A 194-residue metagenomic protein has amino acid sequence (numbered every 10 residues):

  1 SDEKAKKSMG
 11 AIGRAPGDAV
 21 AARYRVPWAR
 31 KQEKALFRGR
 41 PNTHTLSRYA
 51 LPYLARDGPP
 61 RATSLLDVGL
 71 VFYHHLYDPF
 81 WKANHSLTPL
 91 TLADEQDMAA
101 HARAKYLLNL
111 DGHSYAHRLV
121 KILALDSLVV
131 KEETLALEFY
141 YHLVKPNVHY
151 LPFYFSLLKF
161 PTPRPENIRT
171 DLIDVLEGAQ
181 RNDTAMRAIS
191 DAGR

Functional and structural regions predicted by a protein language model:
S1-Q96: Secretory-pathway glycan-assembly enzymes, especially type II membrane glycosyltransferases that use nucleotide-sugar
E95-R194: Catalytic binding pocket for nucleotide-activated donors in carbohydrate/polymer assembly enzymes
